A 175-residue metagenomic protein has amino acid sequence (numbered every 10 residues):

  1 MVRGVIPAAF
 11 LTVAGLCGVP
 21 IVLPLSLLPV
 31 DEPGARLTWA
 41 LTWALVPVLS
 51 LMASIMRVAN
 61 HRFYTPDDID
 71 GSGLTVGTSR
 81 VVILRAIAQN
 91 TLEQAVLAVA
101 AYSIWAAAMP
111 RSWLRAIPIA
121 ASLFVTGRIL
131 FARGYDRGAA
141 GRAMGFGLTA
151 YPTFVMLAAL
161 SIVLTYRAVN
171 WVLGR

Functional and structural regions predicted by a protein language model:
M1-L51: Long, highly hydrophobic alpha-helical transmembrane signal-anchor segments
V22-L25, S122-G138: Transmembrane alpha-helical segments of integral membrane proteins
V48, Q89-Y102: Core segments of transmembrane alpha-helices that mediate helix-helix packing or line hydrophobic substrate/ligand
A53-T78: Membrane-helix interface/capping segments
D70-Q94: Short membrane-interface loop/juxtamembrane segments of multi-pass integral membrane proteins
A101-I129: Hydrophobic alpha-helical transmembrane segments and immediately flanking/interface helices in integral membrane
L130-V155: Interfacial loop-to-transmembrane junctions
A158-R175: Juxtamembrane boundary at the C-terminal end of a transmembrane helix
